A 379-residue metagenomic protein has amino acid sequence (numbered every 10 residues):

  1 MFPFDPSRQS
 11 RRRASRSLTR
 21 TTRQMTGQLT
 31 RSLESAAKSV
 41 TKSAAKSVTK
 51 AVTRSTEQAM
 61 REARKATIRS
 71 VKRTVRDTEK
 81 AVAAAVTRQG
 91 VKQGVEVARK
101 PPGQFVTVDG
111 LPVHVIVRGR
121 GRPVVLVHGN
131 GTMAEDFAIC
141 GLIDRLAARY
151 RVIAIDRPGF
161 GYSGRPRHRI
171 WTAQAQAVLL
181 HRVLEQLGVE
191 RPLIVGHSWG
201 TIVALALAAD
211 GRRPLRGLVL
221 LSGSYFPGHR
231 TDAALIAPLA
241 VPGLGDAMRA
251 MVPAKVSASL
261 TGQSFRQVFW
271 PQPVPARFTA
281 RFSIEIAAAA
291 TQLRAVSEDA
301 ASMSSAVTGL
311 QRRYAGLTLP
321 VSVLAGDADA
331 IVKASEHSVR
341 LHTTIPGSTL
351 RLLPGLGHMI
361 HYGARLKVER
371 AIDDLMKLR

Functional and structural regions predicted by a protein language model:
M1-V124, A147-Y150, V189-E190, D373 (+1 more regions): Alpha/beta-hydrolase fold catalytic core
L111, V117-Y162: Conserved HGGG/HGGXW glycine-rich cap/lid loop of the alpha/beta-hydrolase fold
R118, A154-V195, R370: Active-site loop/oxyanion-hole signature of alpha/beta-hydrolase fold enzymes
A209, L218-A250: Flexible "cap/lid" loop of the alpha/beta hydrolase fold
T231-A234, P253-A315: Conserved alpha/beta-hydrolase catalytic His-Asp/Glu region
L317, V323-A325: Short beta-strand/loop motif that positions the catalytic acidic residue of the alpha/beta-hydrolase fold
A328-V332, H358: Acidic catalytic loop of the alpha/beta-hydrolase fold
P346-R379: Catalytic active-site module of serine/aspartate enzymes centered on a nucleophile-bearing elbow/loop
